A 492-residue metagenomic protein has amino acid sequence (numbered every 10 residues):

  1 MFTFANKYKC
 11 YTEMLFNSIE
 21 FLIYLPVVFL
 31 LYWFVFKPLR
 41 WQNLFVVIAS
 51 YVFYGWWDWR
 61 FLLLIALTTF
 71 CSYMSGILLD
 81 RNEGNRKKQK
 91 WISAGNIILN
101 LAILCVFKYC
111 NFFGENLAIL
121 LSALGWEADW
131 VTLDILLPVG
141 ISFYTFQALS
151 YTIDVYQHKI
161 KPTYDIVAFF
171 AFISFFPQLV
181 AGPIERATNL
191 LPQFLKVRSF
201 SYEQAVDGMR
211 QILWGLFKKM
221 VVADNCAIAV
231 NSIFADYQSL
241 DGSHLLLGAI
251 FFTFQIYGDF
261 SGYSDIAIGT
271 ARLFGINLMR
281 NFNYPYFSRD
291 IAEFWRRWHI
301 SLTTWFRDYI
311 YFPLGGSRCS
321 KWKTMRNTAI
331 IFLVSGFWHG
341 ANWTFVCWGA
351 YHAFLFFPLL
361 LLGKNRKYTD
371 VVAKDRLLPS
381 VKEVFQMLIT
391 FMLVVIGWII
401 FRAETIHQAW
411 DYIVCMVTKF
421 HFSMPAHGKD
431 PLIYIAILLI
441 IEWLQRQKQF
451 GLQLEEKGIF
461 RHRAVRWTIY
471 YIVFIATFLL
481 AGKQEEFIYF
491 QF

Functional and structural regions predicted by a protein language model:
F2-Q491: Membrane-embedded transmembrane alpha-helical bundles that form the catalytic cores of multi-pass lipid-modifying
